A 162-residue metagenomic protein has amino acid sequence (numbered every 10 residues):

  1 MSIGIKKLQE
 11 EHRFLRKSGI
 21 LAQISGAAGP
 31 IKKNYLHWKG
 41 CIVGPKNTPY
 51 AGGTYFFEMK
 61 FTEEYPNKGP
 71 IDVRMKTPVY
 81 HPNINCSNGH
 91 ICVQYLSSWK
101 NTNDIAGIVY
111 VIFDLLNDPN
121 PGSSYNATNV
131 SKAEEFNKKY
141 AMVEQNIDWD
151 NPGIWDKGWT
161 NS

Functional and structural regions predicted by a protein language model:
S2-L15, C41, G69-S162: Domain-scale recognition of soluble eukaryotic interaction modules
K6, N34-L36, A51-Y55, G69 (+1 more regions): Residues at beta-strand starts and edge strands
H12-T54: N-terminal onset of structured domains
P45, T62, K76-P78: An acidic- and aromatic-residue-enriched active-site/binding cleft used to recognize and process polar
M59-N67: Proline-anchored loop/turn motifs at beta-strand termini and strand-loop-strand connectors
